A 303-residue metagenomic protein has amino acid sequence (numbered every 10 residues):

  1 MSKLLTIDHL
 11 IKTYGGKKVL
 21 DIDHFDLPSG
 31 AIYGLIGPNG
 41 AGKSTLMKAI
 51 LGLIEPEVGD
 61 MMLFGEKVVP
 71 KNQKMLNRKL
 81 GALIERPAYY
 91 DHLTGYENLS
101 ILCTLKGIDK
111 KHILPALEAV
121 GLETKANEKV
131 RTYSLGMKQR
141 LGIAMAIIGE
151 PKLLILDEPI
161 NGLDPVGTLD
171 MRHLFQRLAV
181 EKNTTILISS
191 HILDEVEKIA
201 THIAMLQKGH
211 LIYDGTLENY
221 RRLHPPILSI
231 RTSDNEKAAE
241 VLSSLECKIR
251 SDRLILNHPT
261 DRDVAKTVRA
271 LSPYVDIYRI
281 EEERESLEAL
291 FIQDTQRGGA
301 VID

Functional and structural regions predicted by a protein language model:
L51: Helix-to-loop junction immediately C-terminal to a conserved catalytic motif
G59-V69, M75-L76: Conserved ABC transporter NBD signature motif
S100, T104, K110-K125: Conserved ABC ATPase "signature" region
L154-E158: Catalytic Walker B motif of ABC-type/P-loop ATPase nucleotide-binding domains
R172-H258: ABC transporter nucleotide-binding domain
I227-G298, D303: Short, charged/small-residue-rich alpha-helical element at the C-terminal edge of ABC transporter nucleotide-binding
